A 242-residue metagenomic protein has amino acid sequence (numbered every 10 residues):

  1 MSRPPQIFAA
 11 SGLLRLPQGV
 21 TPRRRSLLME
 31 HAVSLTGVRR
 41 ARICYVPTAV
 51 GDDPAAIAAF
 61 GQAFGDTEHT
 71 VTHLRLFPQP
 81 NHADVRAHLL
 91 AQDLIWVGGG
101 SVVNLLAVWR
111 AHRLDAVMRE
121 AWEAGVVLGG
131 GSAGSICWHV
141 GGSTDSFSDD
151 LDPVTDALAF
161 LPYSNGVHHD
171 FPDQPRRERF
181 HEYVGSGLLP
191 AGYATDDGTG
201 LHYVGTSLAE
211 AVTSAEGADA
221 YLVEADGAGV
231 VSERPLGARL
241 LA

Functional and structural regions predicted by a protein language model:
M1-A41, Y45-D66, L94, G142-T144 (+1 more regions): C-terminal and late-domain segments of enzyme folds
G12-L13, S101, A133: Active-site metal-binding loops of divalent metal-dependent hydrolases
D53, V102-V103, S135-C137, G200-H202: Short, active-site-adjacent cap segments at secondary-structure transitions
T70-T72, L76-V127: Flexible gly/pro-rich beta->alpha loop and the following alpha-helix that scaffold active-site loops
N104-Q174: Class I SAM-dependent methyltransferase SAM-binding "motif I" and its flanking Rossmann-like core
